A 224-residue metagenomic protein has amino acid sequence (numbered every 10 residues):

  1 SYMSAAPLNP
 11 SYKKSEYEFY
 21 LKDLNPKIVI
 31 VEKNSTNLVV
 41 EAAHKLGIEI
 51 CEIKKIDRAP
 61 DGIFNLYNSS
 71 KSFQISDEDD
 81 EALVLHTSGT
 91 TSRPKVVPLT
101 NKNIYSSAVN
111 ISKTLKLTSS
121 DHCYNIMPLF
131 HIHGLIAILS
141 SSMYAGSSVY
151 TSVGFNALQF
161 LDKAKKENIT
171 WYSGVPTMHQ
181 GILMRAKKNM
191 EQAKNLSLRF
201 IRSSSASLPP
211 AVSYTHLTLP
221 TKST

Functional and structural regions predicted by a protein language model:
S1-A6, P10-K14, D23-K27, D121-H122 (+2 more regions): A short helix-loop-beta submotif of the ANL/AMP-binding
M3-Y67, K71-Q74: Structural core segment of the AMP-binding/adenylate-forming
N9, L117, M127-H131, A206: Conserved AMP-binding
V31-L38, V153-F155, I169-S213, L217: Adenylate-forming
N65-H86, S92-R93, K116-H122: Conserved pre-ATP/AMP-binding loop-to-beta segment of ANL
A82-S106, K222: Conserved AMP-binding A3 loop
Y105-H122, I132-W171, R185-N189: Conserved AMP-binding/adenylation subdomain of ANL enzymes
H216-T224: Single conserved hydrophobic/aromatic residue that forms the stacking wall/gate of nucleotide- or nucleobase-binding
